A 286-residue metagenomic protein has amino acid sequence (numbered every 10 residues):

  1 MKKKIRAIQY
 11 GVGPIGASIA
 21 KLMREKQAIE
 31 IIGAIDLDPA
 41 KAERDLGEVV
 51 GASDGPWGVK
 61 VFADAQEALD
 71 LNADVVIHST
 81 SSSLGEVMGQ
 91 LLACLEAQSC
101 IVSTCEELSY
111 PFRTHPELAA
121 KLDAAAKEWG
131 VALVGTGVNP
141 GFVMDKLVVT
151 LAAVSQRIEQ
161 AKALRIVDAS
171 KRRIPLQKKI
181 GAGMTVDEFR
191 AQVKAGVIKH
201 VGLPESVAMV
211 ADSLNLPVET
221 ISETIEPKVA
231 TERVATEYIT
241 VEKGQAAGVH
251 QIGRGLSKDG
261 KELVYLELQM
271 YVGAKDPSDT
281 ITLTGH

Functional and structural regions predicted by a protein language model:
M1-E96, N215: N-terminal glycine-/serine-/threonine-rich beta1-alpha1-beta2 phosphate-ribose binding loop of Rossmann-like
Y10, P14, A152-L283: Active-site-lining helix/loop region of Rossmann-like oxidoreductase modules
Y10, P14, S18, L71 (+6 more regions): Conserved active-site and cofactor/substrate-binding residues in soluble primary-metabolism enzymes
G33, S103-T104, L133-T136, K162-A163: General beta-strand structural signal in soluble alpha/beta enzymes
L37, S81, S99, C105-S109 (+2 more regions): Short, ordered loop/turn segments at secondary-structure junctions
A40-A42, L108-F112, P140-V143, V167-K171: Short gly/pro/ser/thr-enriched loop/turn and capping motifs at secondary-structure boundaries
M88, L92, A97, C105-V131: Rossmann-fold NAD(P)-binding glycine/threonine-rich loop
F142-A153: Alpha-helical support elements that line or immediately flank enzyme active sites and cofactor-binding pockets
